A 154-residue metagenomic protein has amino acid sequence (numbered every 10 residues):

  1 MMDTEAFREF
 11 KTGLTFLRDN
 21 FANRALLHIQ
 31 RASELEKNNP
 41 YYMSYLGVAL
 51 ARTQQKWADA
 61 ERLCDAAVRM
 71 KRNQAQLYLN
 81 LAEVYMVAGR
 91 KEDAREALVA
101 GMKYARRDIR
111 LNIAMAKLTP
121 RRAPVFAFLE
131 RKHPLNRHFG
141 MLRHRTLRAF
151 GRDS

Functional and structural regions predicted by a protein language model:
T4-L35: Alpha-helical segment of the N-proximal tetratricopeptide repeat
E5-A6, P40-Y41, A75-Q76, I109-R110: Helix-start (N-cap) detector for alpha-helical repeat units in TPR-like alpha-solenoids, especially tetratricopeptide
F16, L50-A51, Y85, T119: Residue at a conserved register position within TPR or TPR-like alpha-solenoid repeats
R18-H28, T53-A66, A88-A100, P124-E130: Structural signature of tandem alpha-helical TPR/SEL1-like repeats, specifically the intra-repeat loop/turn
Y45-G47, N80, A114: Canonical tetratricopeptide repeat
M86-F139: TPR/TPR-like (Sel1-like) alpha-helical repeat modules
